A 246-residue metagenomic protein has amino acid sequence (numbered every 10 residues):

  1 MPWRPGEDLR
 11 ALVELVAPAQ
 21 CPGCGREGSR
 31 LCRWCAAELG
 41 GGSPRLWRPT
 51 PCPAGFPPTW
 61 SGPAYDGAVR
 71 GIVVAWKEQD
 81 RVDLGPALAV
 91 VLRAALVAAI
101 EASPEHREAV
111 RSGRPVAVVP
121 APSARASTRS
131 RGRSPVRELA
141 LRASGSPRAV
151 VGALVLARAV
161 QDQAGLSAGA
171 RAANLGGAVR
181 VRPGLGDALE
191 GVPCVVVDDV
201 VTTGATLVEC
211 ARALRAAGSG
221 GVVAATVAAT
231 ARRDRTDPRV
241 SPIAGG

Functional and structural regions predicted by a protein language model:
M1-G246: Glycine-rich phosphate/pyrophosphate-handling loop used in enzymes and phosphotransfer proteins
